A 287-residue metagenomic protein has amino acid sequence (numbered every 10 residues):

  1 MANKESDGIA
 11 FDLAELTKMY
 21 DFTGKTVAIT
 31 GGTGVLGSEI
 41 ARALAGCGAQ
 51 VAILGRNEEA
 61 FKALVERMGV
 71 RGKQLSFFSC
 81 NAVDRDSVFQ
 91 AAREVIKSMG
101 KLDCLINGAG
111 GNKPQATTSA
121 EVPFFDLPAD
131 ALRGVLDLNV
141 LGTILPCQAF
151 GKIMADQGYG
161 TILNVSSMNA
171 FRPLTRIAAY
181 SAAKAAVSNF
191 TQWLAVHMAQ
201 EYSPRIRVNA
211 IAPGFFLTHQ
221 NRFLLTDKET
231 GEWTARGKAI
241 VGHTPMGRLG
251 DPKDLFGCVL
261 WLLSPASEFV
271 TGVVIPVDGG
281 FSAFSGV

Functional and structural regions predicted by a protein language model:
N3-K18, V259-L260, T271-V287: Short C-terminal tail/terminal secondary-structure segment of NAD(P)H-dependent dehydrogenase/reductase domains
T26, T33-G34: Conserved glycine-rich cofactor-binding loop
F89, N112-R133, D156, R176-A179: Conserved mid-core segment of classical short-chain dehydrogenase/reductases
G111, F125-I144, Y159, L163 (+2 more regions): Catalytic Tyr-X3-Lys loop
C147, A183, T191: Active-site helix of classical SDR
C147, Y159, R248-V277, S282-A283: C-terminal substrate-recognition "lid" of short-chain dehydrogenase/reductases
S167: Residue(s) in the substrate-gating loop at a strand-loop-helix junction that position the organic substrate next
Y202, R207, V270-G272: Short, small/polar-rich loop/turn modules that mediate ligand/substrate recognition or access, typified
